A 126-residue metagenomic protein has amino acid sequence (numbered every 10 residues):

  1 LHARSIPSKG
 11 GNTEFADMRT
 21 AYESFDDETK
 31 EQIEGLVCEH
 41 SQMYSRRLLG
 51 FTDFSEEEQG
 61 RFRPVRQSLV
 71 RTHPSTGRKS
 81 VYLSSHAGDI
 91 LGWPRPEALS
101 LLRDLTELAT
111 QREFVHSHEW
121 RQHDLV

Functional and structural regions predicted by a protein language model:
L1-L125: Non-heme Fe(II) oxygenase catalytic core, chiefly the N-lobe of the double-stranded beta-helix
